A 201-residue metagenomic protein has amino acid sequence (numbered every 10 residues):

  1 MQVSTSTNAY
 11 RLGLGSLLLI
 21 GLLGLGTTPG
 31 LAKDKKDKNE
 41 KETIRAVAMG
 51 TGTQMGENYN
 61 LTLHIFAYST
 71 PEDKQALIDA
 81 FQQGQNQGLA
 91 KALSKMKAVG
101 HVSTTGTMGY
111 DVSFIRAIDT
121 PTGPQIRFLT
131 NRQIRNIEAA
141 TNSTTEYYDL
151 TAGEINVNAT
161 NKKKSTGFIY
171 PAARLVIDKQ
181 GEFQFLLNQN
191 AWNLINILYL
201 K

Functional and structural regions predicted by a protein language model:
M1-Q2, D73: Short intrinsically disordered, low-complexity coil segments enriched in acidic
Q2-S16: Bacterial N-terminal signal peptides that target proteins for export
G13-G26: Bacterial N-terminal signal peptides
T27-A32: Sec/Tat signal peptide C-region and signal peptidase I cleavage site
D34-K201: Long, low-hydrophobicity ectodomains and other hydrophilic envelope-associated domains
